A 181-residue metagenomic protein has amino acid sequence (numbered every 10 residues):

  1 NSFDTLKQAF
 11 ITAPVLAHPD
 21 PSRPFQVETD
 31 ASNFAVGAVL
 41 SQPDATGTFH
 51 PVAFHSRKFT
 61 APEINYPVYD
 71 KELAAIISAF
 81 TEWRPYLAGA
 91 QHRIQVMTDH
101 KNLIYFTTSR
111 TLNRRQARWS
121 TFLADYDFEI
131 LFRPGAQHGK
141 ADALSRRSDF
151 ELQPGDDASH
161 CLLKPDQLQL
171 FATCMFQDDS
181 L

Functional and structural regions predicted by a protein language model:
N1-A17: Amphipathic alpha-helical
L6, D30, A38, F49 (+7 more regions): Mobile genetic element proteins and their domesticated derivatives, centered on retroelements and DNA transposons
P14-P21, L87: A short acidic-Thr-Gly-centered motif at the start of a beta-strand
R23-S32: Two-metal-ion RNase H-like nuclease active-site motif
Q42-F54, S120-L123, D149: Flexible glycine/proline-rich, aromatic-decorated loop/lid segments
P43, I77-G135: RNase H catalytic domain
T46-A74, S78, K101-I104: A short, polar/acidic, helix/strand-boundary loop motif
S120-L181: Flexible, low-complexity interdomain linkers flanking nucleic-acid-processing modules
